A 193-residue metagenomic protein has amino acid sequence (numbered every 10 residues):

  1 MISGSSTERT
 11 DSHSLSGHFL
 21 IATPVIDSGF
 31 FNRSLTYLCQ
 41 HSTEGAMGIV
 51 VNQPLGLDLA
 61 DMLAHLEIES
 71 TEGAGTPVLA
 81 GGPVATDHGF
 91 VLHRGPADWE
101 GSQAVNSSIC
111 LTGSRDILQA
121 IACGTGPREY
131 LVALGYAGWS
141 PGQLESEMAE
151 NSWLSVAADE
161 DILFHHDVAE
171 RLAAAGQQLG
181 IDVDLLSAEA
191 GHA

Functional and structural regions predicted by a protein language model:
M1-V132, Y136-A193: A short aromatic-anchored loop/beta-hairpin motif
